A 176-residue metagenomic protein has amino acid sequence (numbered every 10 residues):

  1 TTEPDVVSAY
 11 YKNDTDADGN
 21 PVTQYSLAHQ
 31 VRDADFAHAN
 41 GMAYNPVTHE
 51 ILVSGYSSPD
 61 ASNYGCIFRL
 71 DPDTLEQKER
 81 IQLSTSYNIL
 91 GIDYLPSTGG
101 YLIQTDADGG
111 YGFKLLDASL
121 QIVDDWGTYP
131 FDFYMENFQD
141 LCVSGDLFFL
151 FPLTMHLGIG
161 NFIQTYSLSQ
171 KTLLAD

Functional and structural regions predicted by a protein language model:
E3-Y11, D60-F68, G109-L116, L157-T165: Structural motif
S8-P46, G55: Blade-loop segments of beta-propeller domains
K12-T15, D71-L75, D117-Q121, L168-K171: Short loop/turn segments that connect beta-strands within beta-propeller blades
P21-D33, E76-L83, I122-D132, T172-D176: A short beta-strand motif characteristic of beta-propeller blades
A34-A43, L83-P96, F133-V143: Repeated scaffold domains used in trafficking and secretory/extracellular systems, primarily beta-propellers
V47-H49, S97-G100, G145-F148: Short coil/turn segments that connect the beta-strands within blades of beta-propeller domains
V53-S57, I103-D106, F151-T154: Recurrent small/Gly-Pro-centered beta-turn motifs in extracellular repeat architectures
F133-L168: Loop/turn-rich, solvent-exposed surfaces of beta-rich toroidal or solenoidal domains
